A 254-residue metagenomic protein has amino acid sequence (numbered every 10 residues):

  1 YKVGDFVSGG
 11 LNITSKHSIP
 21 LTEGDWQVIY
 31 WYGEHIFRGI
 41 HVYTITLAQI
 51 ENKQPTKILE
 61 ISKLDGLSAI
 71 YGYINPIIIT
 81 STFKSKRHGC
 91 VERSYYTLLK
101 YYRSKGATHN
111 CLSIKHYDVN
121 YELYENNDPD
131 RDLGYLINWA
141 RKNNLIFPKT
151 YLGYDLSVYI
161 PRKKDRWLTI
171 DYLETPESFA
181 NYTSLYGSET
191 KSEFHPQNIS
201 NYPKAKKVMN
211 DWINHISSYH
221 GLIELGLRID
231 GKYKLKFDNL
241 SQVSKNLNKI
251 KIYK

Functional and structural regions predicted by a protein language model:
Y1-L98: N-terminal Sec/ER secretory leader and immediately downstream segment of secreted/extracellular precursors
K57-I250: Mature extracytoplasmic/lumenal regions of exported proteins
